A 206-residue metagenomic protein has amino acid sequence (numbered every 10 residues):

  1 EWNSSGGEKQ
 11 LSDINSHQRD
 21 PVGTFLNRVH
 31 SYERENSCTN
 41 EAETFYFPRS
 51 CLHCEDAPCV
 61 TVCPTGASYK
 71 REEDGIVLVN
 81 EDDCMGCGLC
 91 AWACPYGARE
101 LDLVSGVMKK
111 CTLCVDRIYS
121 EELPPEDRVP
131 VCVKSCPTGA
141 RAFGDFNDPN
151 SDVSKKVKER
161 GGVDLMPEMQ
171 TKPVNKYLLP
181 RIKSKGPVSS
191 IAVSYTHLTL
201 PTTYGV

Functional and structural regions predicted by a protein language model:
E1-S16, L26-V29, D56-D83, L89-M108 (+3 more regions): Iron-sulfur cluster-binding cysteine motifs and their immediate structural context in ferredoxin-like electron-transfer
R19-T44, P48, A91-R99, R117-E126 (+1 more regions): Short Fe-S-cluster ligation motifs
T44-V60, L178-A192: Short flanking/linker segments adjacent to small metal-binding domains or redox-active Cys/His motifs
Y119, T138, F143-I191: Domain-exit/linker segments immediately C-terminal to small folded modules
Y195-T202: Conserved small/polar residues in nucleotide/adenosyl-binding loops
